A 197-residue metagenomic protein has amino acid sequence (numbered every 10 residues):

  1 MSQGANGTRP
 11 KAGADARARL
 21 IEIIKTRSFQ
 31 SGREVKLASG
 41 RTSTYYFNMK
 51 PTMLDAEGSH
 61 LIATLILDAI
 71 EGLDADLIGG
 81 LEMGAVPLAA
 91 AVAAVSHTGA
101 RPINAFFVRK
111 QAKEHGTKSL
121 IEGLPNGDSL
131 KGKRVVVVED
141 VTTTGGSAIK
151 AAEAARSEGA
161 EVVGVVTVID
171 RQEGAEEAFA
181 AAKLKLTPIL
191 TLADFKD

Functional and structural regions predicted by a protein language model:
S2-G72: Active-site-facing substrate-recognition patch
S2-I23, E153-D197: PRPP-dependent phosphoribosyltransferase catalytic core
A38-S39, P125-K131, S157-E158, A178-F179: Solvent-exposed alpha-helices and their adjacent loops that cap or buttress functional pockets in soluble metabolic
E71-D76, L130-G132: Short helix-loop-beta connector
D74-G84, V166: Short glycine-rich phosphate-binding loop at a beta-alpha junction
A90-V136, G146-I149: Short, glycine/charge-rich flexible loops or terminal/linker lids adjacent to PRPP-binding catalytic cores
E139-A152, G174: Acidic, divalent-metal-coordinating active-site segment for phosphoryl/phosphodiester hydrolysis, typified by short
